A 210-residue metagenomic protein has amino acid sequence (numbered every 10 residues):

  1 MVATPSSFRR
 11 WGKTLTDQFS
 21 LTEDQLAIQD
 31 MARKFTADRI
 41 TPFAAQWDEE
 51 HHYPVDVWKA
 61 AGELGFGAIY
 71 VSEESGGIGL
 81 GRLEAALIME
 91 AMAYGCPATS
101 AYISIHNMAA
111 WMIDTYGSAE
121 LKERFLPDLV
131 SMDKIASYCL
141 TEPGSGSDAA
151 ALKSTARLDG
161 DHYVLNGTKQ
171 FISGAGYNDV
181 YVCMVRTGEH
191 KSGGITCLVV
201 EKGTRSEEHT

Functional and structural regions predicted by a protein language model:
V2-D24, A156: Intrinsic disorder at enzyme termini
G12, F35-A45: N-terminal capping segment at the start of a domain
Q25, T36, G65, S72 (+6 more regions): Buried hydrophobic positions in well-ordered alpha/beta secondary-structure cores of metabolic enzymes
P42-L64: Short secondary-structure junction/hinge motifs that connect adjacent elements
E63-I135, S173-V180: Internal helix-loop-helix
I135-L158: A gly/ser-rich beta-alpha-beta helix-loop segment of oxidoreductase catalytic cores
H162, N166-S206: A short core secondary-structure module
E208-T210: Conserved small/polar residues in nucleotide/adenosyl-binding loops
